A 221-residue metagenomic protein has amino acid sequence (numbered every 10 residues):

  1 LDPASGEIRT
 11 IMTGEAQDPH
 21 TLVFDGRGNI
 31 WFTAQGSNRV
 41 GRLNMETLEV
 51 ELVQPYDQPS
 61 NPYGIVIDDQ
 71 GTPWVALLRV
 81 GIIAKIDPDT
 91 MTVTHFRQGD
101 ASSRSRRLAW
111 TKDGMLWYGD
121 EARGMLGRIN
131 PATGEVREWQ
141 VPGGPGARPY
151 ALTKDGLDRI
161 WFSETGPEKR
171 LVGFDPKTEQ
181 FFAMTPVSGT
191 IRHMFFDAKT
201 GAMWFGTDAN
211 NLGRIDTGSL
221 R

Functional and structural regions predicted by a protein language model:
D2, F24-D25, A34, N44 (+11 more regions): Residue-level signal for WD-repeat beta-propeller blades
D2-G6, N44-L48, D87-M91, N130-G134 (+2 more regions): Short loop/turn segments that connect beta-strands within beta-propeller blades
A4, E15-D18, G36, E46 (+8 more regions): A generic "binding-loop/recognition-motif" signal
E7-M12, E49-P55, T92-Q98, E135-V141 (+1 more regions): A short beta-strand motif characteristic of beta-propeller blades
G14-R27, D57-Q70, D100-D113, G144-L157 (+2 more regions): Beta-rich, blade/repeat-based domains predominating in secreted/periplasmic proteins but also intracellular
I30-G36, P73-R79, L116-A122, W161-G166 (+1 more regions): Conserved beta-strand positions in repeat-built beta-propeller and related beta-rich domains
N38-R42, I82-A84, M125-R128, R170-V172 (+1 more regions): A short loop-to-beta-strand structural motif that recurs across blades of beta-propeller domains
V172-A202, G206: C-terminal closing repeat unit and adjoining cap/tail of repeat-based domains
